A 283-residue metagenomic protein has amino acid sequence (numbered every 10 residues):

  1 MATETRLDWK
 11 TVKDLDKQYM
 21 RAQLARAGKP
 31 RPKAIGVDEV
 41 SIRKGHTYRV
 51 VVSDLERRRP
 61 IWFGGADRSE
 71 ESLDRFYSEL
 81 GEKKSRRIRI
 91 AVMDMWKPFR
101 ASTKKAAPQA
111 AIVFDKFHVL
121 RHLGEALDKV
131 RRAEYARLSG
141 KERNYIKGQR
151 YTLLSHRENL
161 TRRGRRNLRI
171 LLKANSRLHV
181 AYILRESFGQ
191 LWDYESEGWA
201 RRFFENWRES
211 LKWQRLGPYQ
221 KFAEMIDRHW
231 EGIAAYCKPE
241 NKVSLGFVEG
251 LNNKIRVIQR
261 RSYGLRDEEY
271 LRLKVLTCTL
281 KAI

Functional and structural regions predicted by a protein language model:
A2, I35-G36, R87-V92: Short catalytic-loop micro-motif centered on adjacent basic/acidic residues
A2-L15: Short, basic interhelical loop/turn and adjoining N-cap of the next helix at nucleic-acid- or acidic-partner-contacting
L15-P30, R43, V130, L280-A282: Short, basic alpha-helical nucleic acid-contact segments in DNA-binding proteins and DNA transaction factors
Y19, V51-V52, K105-A110, L127-R132: Short secondary-structure boundary/capping segments
P30-R43, V51: Two-metal-ion RNase H-like nuclease active-site motif
K44-H46, L55-R58, E71, R75 (+3 more regions): Acidic/histidine-rich catalytic cores and adjacent linkers of DNA breakage/strand-transfer/modification proteins
G64-R68: Short beta->alpha junction loops
V119-G140: Short alpha-helix plus adjacent loop in nuclease-associated cores
